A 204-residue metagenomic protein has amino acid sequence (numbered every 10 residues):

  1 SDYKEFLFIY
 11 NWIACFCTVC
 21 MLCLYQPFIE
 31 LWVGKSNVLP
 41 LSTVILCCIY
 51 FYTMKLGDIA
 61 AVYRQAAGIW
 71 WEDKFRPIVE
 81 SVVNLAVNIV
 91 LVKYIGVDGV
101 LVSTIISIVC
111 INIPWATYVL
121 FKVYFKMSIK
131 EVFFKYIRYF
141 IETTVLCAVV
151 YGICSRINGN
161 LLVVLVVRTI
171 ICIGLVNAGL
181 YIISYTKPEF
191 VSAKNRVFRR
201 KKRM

Functional and structural regions predicted by a protein language model:
S1-P77: Specific pore-lining/lateral-gate transmembrane helices of multi-pass inner-membrane transport and insertion machines
D2, I9-L22, P77, D98-V123 (+3 more regions): Short alpha-helical transmembrane segments in multi-pass integral membrane proteins
E5, L39-T43, E131, K135 (+3 more regions): Residue-level signature of transmembrane alpha-helical entry/exit and packing/kink sites in multi-pass membrane
T18-Q26, L31, L46, L85 (+7 more regions): Membrane-embedded alpha-helical segments of multi-pass transporters/permeases
L24-I29, V33-N37, G68, L91-G96 (+4 more regions): Short helix-capping/hinge motifs at transmembrane helix termini and TM-loop junctions
L41, W71, P77-I113, M127 (+1 more regions): Membrane-interface helix-loop junctions in multi-pass transport and translocation proteins
A60-G68, T117-F134: Alpha-helical transmembrane segments
M127-S128, Y151-M204: Membrane-proximal transmembrane or re-entrant/amphipathic helices at the cytosolic face
